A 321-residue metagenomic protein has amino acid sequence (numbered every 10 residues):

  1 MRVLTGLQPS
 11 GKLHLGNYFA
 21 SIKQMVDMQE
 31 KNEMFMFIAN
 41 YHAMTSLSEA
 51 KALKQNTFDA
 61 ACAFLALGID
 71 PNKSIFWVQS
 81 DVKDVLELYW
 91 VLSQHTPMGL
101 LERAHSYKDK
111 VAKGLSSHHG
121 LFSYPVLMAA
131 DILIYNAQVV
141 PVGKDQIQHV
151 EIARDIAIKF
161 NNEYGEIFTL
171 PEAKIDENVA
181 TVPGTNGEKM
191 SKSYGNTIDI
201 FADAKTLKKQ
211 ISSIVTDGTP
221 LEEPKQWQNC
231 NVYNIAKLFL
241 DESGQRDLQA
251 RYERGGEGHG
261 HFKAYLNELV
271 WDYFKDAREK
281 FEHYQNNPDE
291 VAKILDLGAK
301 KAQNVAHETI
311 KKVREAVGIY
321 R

Functional and structural regions predicted by a protein language model:
R2-A130, E282: N-terminal Rossmann-like or analogous alpha/beta NTP/dinucleotide-binding catalytic cores that position adenine
P9, V140-P141, N196: A generic structural motif
E49-A50, V140-G143, E222: Short, polar/flexible loop-turn hinges at active-site or ligand-entry regions and domain interfaces
I75-V78, P141, T219: Short catalytic-loop micro-motif centered on adjacent basic/acidic residues
E87-L88, R103-E163, F168-P183, E188 (+1 more regions): Classical nucleotidyltransferase
M98-E102, I134-P141, L240-L248, R278: Short helix-capping/linker segments at secondary-structure and domain boundaries
Q148, R154-R321: Conserved nucleotide- and phosphate/pyrophosphate-binding catalytic cores in adenylate/nucleotidyl-handling enzymes
